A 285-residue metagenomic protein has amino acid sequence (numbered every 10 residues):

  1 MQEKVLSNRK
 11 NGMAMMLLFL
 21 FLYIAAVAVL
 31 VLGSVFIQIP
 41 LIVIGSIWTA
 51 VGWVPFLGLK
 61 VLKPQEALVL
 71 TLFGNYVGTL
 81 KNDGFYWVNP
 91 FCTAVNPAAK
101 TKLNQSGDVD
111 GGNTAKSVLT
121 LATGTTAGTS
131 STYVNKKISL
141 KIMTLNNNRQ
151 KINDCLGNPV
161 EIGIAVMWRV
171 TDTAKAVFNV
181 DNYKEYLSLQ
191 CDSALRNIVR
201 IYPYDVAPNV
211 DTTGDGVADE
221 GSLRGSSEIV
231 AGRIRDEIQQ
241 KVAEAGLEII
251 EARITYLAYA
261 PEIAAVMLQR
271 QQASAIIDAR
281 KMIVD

Functional and structural regions predicted by a protein language model:
M1-L20: N-terminal membrane-targeting/pre-transmembrane regions
M15-V31: Canonical alpha-helical transmembrane segments of integral membrane proteins
A28-A50: Hydrophobic alpha-helical transmembrane segments
W48-G52, T144-N147: Short Pro/Gly-enriched beta-strand edge/turn motifs at strand-loop
W53-E66: Aromatic-capped interface at the extracytoplasmic side of an N-terminal signal-anchor transmembrane helix
A67-P90: Membrane-cytosol interface motif
C92-N96, K100-Y256, E262: Amphipathic, interface-forming alpha-helical segments with heptad-repeat character
E237, P261-D285: Long, charge-rich amphipathic alpha-helical coiled-coil "stalk/tentacle" segments that mediate oligomerization
